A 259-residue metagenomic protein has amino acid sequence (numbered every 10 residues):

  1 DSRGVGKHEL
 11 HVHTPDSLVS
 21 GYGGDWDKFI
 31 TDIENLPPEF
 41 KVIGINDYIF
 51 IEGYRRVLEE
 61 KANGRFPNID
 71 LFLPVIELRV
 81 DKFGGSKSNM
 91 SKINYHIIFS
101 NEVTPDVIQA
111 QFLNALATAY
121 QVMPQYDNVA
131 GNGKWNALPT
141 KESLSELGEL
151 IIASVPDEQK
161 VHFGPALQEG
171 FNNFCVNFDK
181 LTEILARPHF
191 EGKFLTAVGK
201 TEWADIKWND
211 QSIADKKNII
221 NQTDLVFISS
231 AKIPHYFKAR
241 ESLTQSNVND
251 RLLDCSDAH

Functional and structural regions predicted by a protein language model:
D1-E39, I49-Y54, E59-N68, A117-H259: Domain-core and long-helix interface of multi-subunit machines
V42, P74, M90-N94: Elongated alpha-helical scaffolds
I43-G44, N101: Phosphate-binding glycine-rich loops of NTP-binding sites
N46-D47, P74-I76, S256: Glycine-rich, histidine-containing beta strand-loop boundary motifs that form or position
K61, I76, F99-N101: Generic hydrophobic/packing signal
P67-F83: Conserved beta-strand -> loop -> alpha-helix junction used to position metal-binding or nucleic-acid-contacting
F72, H96, T223-D224: Active-site regions of enzymes building and remodeling cell-envelope glycoconjugates
V80-G133: Internal, well-ordered alpha/beta segment that forms a basic, Gly-enriched binding/recognition surface
